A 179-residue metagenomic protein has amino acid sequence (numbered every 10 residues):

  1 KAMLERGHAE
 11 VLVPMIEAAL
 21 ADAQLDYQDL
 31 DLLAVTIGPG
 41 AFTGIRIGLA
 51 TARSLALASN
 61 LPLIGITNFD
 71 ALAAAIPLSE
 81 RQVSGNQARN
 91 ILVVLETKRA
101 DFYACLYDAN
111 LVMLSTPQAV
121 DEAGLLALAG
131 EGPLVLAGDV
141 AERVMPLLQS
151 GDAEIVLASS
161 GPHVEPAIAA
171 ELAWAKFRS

Functional and structural regions predicted by a protein language model:
K1-I37, H163: N-terminal beta-alpha supersecondary unit
M3-V11, F42, R46, A50 (+3 more regions): Residues at secondary-structure transition points
A19-A23, A58, G151, A173-S179: Change "in soluble alpha/beta enzymes" to "in soluble alpha/beta proteins
A23-Q28, A56-I66, V83-S84: Phosphate-handling active-site elements
A34-N68: DPxDG-like acidic metal-binding loop motif
P62-V164: Surface "functional belts" at beta-alpha junctions
L157-S179: Acyltransferase
